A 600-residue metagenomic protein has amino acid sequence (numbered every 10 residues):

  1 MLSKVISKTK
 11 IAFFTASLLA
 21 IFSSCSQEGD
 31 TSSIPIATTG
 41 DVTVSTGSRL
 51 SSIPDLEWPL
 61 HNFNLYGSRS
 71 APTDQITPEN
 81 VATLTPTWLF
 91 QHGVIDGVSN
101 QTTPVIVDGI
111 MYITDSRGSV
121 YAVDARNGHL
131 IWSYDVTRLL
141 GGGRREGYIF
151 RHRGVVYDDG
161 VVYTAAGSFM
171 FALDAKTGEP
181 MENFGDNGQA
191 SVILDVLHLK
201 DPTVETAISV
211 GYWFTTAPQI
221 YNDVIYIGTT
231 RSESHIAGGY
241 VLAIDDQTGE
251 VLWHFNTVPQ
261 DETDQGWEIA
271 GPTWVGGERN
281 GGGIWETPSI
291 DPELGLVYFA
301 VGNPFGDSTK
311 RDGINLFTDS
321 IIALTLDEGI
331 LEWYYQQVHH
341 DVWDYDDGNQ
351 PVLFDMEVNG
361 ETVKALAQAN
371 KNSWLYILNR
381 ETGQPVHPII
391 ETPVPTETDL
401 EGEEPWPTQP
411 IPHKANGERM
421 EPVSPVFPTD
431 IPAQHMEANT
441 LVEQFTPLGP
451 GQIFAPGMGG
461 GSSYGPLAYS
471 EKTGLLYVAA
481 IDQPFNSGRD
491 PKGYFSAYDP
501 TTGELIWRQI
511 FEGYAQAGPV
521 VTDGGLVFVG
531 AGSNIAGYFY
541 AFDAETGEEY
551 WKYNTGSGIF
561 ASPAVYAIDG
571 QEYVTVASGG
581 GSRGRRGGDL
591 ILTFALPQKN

Functional and structural regions predicted by a protein language model:
I21-S24: C-terminal motif of bacterial Sec signal peptides marking the signal peptidase cleavage site
S26-E28: Bacterial signal peptide processing site
I34-T87, T257-D264, F427-P447, P491-G493: Blade/loop signatures of beta-propeller domains
D55-N62, G97-S119, R144-M170, A207-G238 (+7 more regions): Repeat-blade elements of multi-bladed beta-propeller folds
N64-A166, M170-E182, D186-N187, I193 (+1 more regions): N-terminal cofactor/phosphate-binding cores enriched in small/glycine residues, especially glycine-rich loops such as
F90-T103, S133-V156, D186-A217, N256-T287 (+8 more regions): Extracytoplasmic beta-rich repeat domains
L173, T177-G178, G238-V251, I314-I330 (+4 more regions): Beta-propeller blade signature
Q350-L400, A544, G580, T593-L596: Phosphate/diphosphate-binding loops
